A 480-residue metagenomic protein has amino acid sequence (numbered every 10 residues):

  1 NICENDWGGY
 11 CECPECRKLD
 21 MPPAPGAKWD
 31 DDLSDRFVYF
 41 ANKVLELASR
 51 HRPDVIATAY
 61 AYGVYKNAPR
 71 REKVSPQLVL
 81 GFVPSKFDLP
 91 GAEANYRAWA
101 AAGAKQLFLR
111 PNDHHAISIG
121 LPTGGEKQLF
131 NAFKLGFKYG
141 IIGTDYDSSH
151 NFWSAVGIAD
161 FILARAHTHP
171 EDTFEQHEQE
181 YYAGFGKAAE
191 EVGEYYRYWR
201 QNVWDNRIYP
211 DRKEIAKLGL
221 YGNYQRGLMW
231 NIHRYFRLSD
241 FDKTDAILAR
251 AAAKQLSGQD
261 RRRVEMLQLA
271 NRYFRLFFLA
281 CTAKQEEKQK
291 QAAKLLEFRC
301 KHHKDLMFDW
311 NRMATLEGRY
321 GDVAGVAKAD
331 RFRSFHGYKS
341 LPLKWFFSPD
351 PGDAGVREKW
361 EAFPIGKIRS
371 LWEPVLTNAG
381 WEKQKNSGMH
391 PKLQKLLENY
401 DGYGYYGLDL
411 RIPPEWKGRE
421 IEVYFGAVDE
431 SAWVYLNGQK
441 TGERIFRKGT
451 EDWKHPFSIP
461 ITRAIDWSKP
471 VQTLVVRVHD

Functional and structural regions predicted by a protein language model:
N1-A101: Gly/Pro-rich turn-and-neighbor structural signature
M21-V38, V79-P90, D113-E126, R165-T168 (+1 more regions): The substrate-binding groove and active-site-proximal loops of carbohydrate-active enzymes, especially glycoside
F82, D88, E93-E190: Structured mid-domain segments that build the active-site/substrate or prosthetic-cofactor binding neighborhood
A166-Y338: Catalytic domains of carbohydrate-active enzymes that cleave complex glycans
Y320-L397, D409-R411, T441, W467-D480: Accessory carbohydrate-binding/adhesion or oligomerization-edge regions at the termini of glycan-active proteins
W372, L410-I412, W416-G438, L474-V478: Aromatic-lined ligand-binding clefts that engage carbohydrates, nucleic acids, or primary amines
Y400-P413, H455-I459: Short beta-strands within extracellular/lumenal beta-sheet-rich domains
W433-D480: Beta-strand-rich ligand-recognition modules
